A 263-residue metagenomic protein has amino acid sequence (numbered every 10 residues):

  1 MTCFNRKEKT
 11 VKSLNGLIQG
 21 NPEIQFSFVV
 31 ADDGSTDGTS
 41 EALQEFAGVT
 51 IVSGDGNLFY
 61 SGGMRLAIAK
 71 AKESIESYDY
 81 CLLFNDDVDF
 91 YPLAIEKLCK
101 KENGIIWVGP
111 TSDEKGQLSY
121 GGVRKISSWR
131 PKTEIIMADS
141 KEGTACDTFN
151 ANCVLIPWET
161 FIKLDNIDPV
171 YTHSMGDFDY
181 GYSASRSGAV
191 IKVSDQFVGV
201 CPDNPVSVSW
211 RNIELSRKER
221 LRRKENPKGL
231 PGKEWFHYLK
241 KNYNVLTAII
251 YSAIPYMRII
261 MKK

Functional and structural regions predicted by a protein language model:
N15-Q25: Short, acidic, metal-binding catalytic loop of nucleotide-sugar glycosyltransferases
G16, D32-E41: A conserved acidic beta->alpha catalytic loop
G54-E73: Glycine-rich, basic loop-to-helix element that forms the pyrophosphate-binding segment of sugar-nucleotide handling
E76-D89: Short beta-strand-to-loop acidic/aromatic patch adjacent to the donor-nucleotide binding site
D89-R124: Conserved donor NDP-sugar-binding/catalytic core segment of glycosyltransferases
I135-I156, R222-R223: A recurrent flexible, glycine/aromatic-enriched loop bordering the glycosyltransferase active site that acts as
F149, V154-D165, V170-F197: A short, conserved alpha-helix in the catalytic core of glycosyltransferases
V206-K263: Non-catalytic, C-terminal membrane-associated alpha-helical segments of glycosyltransferases
